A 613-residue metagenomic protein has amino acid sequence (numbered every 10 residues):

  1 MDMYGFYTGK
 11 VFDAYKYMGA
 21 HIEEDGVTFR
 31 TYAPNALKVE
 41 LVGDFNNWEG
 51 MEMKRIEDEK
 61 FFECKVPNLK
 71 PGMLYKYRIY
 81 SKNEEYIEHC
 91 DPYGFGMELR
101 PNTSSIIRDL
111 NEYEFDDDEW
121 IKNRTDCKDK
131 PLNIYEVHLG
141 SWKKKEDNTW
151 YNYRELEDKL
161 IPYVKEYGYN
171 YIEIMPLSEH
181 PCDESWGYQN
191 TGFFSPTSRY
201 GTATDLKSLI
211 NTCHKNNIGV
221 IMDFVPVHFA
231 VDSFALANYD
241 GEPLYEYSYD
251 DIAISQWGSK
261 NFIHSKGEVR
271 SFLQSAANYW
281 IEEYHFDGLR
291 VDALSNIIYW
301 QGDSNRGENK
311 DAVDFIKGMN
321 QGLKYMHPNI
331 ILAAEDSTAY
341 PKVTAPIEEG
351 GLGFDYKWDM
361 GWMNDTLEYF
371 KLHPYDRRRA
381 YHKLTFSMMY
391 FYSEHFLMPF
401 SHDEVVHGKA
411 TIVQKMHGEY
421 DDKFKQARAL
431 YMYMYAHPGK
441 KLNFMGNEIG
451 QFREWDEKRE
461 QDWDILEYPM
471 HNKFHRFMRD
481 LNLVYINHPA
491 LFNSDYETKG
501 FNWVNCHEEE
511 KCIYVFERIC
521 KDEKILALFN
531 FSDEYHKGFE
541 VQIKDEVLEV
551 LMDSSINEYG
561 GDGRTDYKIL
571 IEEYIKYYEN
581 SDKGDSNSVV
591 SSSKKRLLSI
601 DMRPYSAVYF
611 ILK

Functional and structural regions predicted by a protein language model:
M1-T28, A33, W48, E52 (+7 more regions): The feature marks proteins involved in alpha-glucan
T31, Y77, V137, V164 (+12 more regions): Conserved, mostly hydrophobic/aromatic
Y32-V39, N46-W48, I543-E546: Short proline/glycine-enriched turn/loop motifs at strand-loop junctions of beta-rich domains
V39-L41, Y75: Short beta-strand elements bearing conserved aromatic residues within extracellular beta-rich modules
P71-Y75, Y567-K613: C-terminal beta-strand-rich structural cap/linker in extracellular carbohydrate-active enzymes
E119-D129, H138-F286, R290-E308: Substrate-binding/active-site clefts of carbohydrate-active enzymes
H285-D287, G302-K458, I486, F492 (+2 more regions): Conserved alpha/beta catalytic core and glycan-binding cleft of carbohydrate-active enzymes
L466, M470-H475, L481-L483, E540-L570 (+1 more regions): C-terminal accessory region downstream of the catalytic core in glycan-modifying enzymes
